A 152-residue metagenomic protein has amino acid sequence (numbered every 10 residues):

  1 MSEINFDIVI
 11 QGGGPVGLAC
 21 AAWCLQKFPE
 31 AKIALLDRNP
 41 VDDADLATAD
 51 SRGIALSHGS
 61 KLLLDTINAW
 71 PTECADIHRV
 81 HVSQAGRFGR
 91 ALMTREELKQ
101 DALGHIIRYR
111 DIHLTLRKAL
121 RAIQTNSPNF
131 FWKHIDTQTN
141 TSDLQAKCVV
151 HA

Functional and structural regions predicted by a protein language model:
S2-V16, A34: Beta1/beta-strand and adjacent pyrophosphate-binding region of the FAD-binding site in flavoprotein oxidoreductases
N5-F6, E30, Q145-K147: Active-site acidic short loop of glycosyltransferases
V9, K32-A34, H81, F131: A structural signal for isolated positions on well-ordered beta-strands in alpha/beta enzyme cores
Q11, W23-R52: Glycine-rich FAD pyrophosphate-binding loop
A19: Short alpha-helical segment within the catalytic ATP-binding CA
A31, P71, P128-F130: A structural micro-motif
L46-A85: N-terminal FAD cofactor-binding segment of flavoenzymes
A75-A152: Conserved N-terminal helical subregion
